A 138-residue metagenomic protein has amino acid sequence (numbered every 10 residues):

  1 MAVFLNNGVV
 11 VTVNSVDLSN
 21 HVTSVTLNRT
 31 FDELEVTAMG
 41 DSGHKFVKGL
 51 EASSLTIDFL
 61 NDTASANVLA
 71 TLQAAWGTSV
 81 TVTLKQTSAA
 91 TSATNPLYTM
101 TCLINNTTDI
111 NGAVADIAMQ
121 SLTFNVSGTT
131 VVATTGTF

Functional and structural regions predicted by a protein language model:
M1-T63, Y98-T123: Solvent-exposed edge beta-strands and adjacent loop segments that serve as assembly or binding interfaces
V10, N28, T81, K85 (+2 more regions): A detector of low-complexity, intrinsically disordered, Ser/Thr/Gly/Pro/Ala-rich segments
L34, K48-G49, G77-T83, N125-G128: Short, surface-exposed linear patches
L60-S65, A89, G128-V131: Acidic glycine-/aspartate-rich tracts in secreted/extracellular proteins
S65-N67, S92-T94, G112-V114, V132-T134: Short acidic, gly/pro-rich beta-turn/loop elements at beta-sheet edges and active-site/ligand-binding grooves
A66-T101, N105: Short, acidic/charged, Gly/Pro-enriched secondary-structure junctions
V114-F138: C-terminal or internal capping secondary-structure element at the end of a domain, subdomain, or sheet
